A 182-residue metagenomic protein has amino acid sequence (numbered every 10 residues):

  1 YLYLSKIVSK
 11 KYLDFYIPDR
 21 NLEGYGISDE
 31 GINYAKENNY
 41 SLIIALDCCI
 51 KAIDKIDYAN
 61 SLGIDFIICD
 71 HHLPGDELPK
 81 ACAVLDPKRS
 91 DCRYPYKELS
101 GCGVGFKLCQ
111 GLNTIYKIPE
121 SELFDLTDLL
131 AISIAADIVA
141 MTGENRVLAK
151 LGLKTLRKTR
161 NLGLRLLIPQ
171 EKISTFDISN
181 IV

Functional and structural regions predicted by a protein language model:
Y1-V182: Replace "Mg2+/Mn2+-dependent" with "divalent metal-dependent
